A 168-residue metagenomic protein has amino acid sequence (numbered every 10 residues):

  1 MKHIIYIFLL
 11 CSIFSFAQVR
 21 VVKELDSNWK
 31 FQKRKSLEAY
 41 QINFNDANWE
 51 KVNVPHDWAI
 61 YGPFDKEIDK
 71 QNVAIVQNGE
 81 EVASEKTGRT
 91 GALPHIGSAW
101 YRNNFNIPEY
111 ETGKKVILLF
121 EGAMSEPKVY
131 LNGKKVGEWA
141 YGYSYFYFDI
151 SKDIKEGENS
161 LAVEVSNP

Functional and structural regions predicted by a protein language model:
M1-R20: Bacterial Sec-dependent N-terminal signal peptides
Y6, F14, A74-V76, L93: General helical structural elements
A17-V82, V136, S160-P168: Accessory carbohydrate-binding/adhesion or oligomerization-edge regions at the termini of glycan-active proteins
V21-L25, K30-K35, G91-P168: Accessory beta-strand-rich segments of carbohydrate-active enzymes
A83-G88: Short glycine/threonine/proline-enriched tight-turn/helix- or strand-capping micro-motif at secondary-structure
